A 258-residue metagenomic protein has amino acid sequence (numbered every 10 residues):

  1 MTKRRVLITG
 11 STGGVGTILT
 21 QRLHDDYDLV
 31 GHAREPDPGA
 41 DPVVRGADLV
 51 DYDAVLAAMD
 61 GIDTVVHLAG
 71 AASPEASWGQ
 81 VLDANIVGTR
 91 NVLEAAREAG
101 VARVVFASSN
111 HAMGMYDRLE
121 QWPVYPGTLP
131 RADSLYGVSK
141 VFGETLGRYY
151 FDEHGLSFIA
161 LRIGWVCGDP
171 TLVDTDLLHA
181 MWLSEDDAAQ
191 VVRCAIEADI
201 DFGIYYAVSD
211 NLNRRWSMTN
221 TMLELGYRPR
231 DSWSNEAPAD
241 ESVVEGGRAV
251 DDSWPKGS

Functional and structural regions predicted by a protein language model:
V6-H24: N-terminal Rossmann NAD(P)H-binding glycine-rich loop of SDR-like oxidoreductase domains
D37-P38, G46-A84: NAD(P)H-binding glycine-rich loop region in Rossmannoid oxidoreductase-like domains and their noncatalytic homologs
V50, Q80-N91, A99, V138-V141 (+1 more regions): Glycine-rich NAD(P)-binding loop of the Rossmann-fold in SDR/ketoreductase-type enzymes
D83, L119-G155: Catalytic helix-loop patch of NAD(P)-dependent Rossmann-fold dehydrogenases
N91-R131: Conserved Rossmann-fold NAD(P)-dependent oxidoreductase catalytic core, especially the SDR/UDP-sugar
V141, E153-L156, G168-T175, I196-G203: Glycine/proline-rich active-site loop of Rossmann-fold NAD(P)-dependent oxidoreductases
I163-D169, W182-G203, D210: Alpha-helical substrate-binding/gating segment
I204-Y205, D210-R228, V243-S258: Conserved C-terminal active-site "lid" loop/helix of NAD(P)H-dependent oxidoreductases that clamps the redox cofactor
